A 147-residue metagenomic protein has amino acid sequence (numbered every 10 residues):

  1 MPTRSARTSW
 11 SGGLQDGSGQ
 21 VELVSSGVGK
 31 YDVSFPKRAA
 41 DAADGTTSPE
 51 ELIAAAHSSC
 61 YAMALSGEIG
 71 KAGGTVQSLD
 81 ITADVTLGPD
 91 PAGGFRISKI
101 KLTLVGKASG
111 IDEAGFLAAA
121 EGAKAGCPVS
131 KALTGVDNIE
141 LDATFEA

Functional and structural regions predicted by a protein language model:
M1-A55, S59-A147: Extended beta-strand/beta-hairpin segments
